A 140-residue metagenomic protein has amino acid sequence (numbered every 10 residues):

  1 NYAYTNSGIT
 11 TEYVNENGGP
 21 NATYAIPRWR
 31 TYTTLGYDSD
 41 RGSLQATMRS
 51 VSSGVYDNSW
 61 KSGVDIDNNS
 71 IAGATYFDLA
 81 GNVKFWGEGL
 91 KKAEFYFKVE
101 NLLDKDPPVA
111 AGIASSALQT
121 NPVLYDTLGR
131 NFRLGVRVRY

Functional and structural regions predicted by a protein language model:
N1-W86: C-terminal beta-barrel architecture of Gram-negative outer-membrane proteins
M48-S59, V83-Y140: C-terminal beta-signal and adjacent terminal beta-strands/loops of Gram-negative outer-membrane beta-barrel proteins
